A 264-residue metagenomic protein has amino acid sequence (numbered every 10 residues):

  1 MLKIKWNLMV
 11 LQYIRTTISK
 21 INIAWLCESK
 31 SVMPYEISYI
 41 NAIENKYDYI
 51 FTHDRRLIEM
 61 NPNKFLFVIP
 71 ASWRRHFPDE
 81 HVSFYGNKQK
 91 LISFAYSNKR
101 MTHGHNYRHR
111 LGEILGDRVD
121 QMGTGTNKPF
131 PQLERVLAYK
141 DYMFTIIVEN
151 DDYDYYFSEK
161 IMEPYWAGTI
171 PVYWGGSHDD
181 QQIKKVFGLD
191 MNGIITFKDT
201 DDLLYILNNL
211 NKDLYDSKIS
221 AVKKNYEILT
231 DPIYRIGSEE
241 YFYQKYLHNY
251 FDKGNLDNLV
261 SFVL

Functional and structural regions predicted by a protein language model:
M1-L26, Y35-M122, N127-L264: Pol beta-like nucleotidyltransferase catalytic core
S29-S31: Blade-loop segments of beta-propeller domains
